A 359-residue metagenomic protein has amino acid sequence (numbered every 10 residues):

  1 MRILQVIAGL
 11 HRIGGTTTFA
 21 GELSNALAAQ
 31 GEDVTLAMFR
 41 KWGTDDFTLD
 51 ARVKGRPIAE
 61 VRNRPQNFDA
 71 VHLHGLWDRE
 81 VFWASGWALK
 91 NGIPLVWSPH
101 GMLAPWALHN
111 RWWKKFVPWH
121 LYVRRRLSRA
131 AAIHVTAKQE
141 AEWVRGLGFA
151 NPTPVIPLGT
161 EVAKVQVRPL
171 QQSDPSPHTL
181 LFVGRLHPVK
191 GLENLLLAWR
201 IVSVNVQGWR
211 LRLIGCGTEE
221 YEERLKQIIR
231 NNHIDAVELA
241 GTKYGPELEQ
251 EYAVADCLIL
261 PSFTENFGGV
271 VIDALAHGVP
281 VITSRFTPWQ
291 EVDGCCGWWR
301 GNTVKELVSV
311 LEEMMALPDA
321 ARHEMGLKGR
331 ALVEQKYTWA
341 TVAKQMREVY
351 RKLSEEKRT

Functional and structural regions predicted by a protein language model:
T17-E22, H178, F182-I201, L211 (+1 more regions): A conserved mid-protein helix/loop that constitutes part of the nucleotide-sugar donor-binding site
K115-A132: Membrane-proximal helix-turn-helix segments that form the acceptor-binding/catalytic region of lipid-linked
Q139, G159: Carbohydrate-associated surface elements
E223-K243: Nucleotide-activated donor-binding/catalytic signature segment of Leloir-type glycosyltransferases, i.e., the conserved
T242-K243, Q250-A255: Short alpha-helical donor nucleotide-sugar binding micro-motif in glycosyltransferases
F263: Aromatic "clamp/platform" in nucleotide-sugar-dependent glycosyltransferases that forms part of the donor/acceptor
P280-T283: Short hydrophobic beta-strand element within catalytic cores of glycosyltransferases and related nucleotide-activated
G297-K305, E313-D319: Conserved acidic donor-binding segment of nucleotide-sugar-dependent glycosyltransferases
